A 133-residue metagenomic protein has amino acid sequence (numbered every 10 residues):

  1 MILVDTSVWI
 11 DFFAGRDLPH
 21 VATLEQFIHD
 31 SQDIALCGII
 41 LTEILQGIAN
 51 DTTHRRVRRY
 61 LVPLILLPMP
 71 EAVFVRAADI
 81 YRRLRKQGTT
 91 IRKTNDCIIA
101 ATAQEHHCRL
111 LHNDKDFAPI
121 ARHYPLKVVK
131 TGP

Functional and structural regions predicted by a protein language model:
M1, A100, Q104-P133: Acidic, PIN/NYN-like endoribonuclease modules and their adjacent C-terminal/linker elements
M1-L36, Q46-R59: Short, well-structured N-terminal submotif of metal-dependent ribonuclease cores
D5, C37, R92-K93, D114 (+1 more regions): Histidine- and aromatic-rich ligand-binding microenvironments
D5-T6, I44, A77, A103: Generic structural signal for small/hydrophobic residues in well-ordered secondary structure, especially within
W9-I10, L41-I44, F117: A generic structural signal for short hydrophobic patches within well-formed alpha-helices
P19, A35, T52, P68-E71 (+2 more regions): Residues at secondary-structure transition points
V21, C37, L41, H54-V57 (+2 more regions): A general structural signal for well-ordered alpha-helical segments in protein cores
L64-L111: Active-site neighborhoods of divalent-metal-dependent phosphate/nucleic-acid chemistry enzymes
